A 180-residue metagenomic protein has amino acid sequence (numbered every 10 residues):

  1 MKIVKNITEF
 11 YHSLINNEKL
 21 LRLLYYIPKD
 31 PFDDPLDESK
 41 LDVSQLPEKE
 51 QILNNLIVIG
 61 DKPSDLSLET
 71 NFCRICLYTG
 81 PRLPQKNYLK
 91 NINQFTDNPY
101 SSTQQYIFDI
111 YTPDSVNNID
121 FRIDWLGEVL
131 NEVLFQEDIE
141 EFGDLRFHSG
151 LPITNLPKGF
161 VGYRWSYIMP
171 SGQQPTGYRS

Functional and structural regions predicted by a protein language model:
M1-K90: Small/polar-rich, solvent-exposed N-terminal microdomains that initiate assembly or binding
M1-V4, V116-I123: A short, highly charged nucleic-acid-interacting micro-segment common to nuclease and nuclease-linked defense proteins
I59-K62, N91-N93, H148-I153: Short structured motifs
I75, Q104-Y106, Y163-W165: Hydrophobic residues positioned within well-ordered beta-strands of beta-sheet architectures
P81-L83, I110-V116, L134, M169-P175: Beta-strand elements of well-folded, non-transmembrane domains
N87-S101, L156-F160: Short, solvent-exposed beta-strand/turn "edge" segments of beta-rich domains on protein surfaces
D97-S115: Short acidic, glycine/tyrosine-flanked loop/strand segments centered on an H-E-D-like triad
F121-S180: Acidic-leaning, charged glycine-interspersed low-complexity segments
